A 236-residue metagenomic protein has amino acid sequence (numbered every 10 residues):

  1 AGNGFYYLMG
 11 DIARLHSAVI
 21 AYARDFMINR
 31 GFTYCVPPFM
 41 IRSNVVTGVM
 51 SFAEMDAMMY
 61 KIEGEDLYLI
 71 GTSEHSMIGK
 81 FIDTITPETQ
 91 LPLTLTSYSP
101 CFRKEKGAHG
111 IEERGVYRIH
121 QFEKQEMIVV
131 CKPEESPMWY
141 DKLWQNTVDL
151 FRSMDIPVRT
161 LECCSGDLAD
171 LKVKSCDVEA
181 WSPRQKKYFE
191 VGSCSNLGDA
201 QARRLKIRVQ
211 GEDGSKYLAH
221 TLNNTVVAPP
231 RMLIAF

Functional and structural regions predicted by a protein language model:
A1-F236: TRNA-recognition modules of translation machinery and tRNA-sensing kinases, especially anticodon-binding
